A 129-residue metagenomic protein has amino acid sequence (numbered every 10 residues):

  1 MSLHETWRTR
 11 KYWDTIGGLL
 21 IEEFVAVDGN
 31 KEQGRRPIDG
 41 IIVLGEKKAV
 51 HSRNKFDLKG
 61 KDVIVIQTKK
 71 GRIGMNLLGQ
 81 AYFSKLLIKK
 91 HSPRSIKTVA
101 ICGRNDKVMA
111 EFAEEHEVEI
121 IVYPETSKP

Functional and structural regions predicted by a protein language model:
M1-P129: Charged, terminal alpha-helix-loop-beta segments that serve as non-catalytic nucleic-acid engagement and/or assembly
